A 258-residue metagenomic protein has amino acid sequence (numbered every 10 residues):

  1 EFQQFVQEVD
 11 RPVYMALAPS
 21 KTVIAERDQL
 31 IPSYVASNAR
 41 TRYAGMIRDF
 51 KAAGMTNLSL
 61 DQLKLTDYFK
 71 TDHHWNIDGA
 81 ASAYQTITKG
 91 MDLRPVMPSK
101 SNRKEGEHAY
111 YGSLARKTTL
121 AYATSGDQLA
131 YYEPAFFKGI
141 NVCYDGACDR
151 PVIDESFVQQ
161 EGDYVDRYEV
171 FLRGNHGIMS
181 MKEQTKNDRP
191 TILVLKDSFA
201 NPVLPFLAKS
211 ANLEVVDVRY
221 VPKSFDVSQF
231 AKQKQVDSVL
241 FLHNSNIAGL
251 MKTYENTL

Functional and structural regions predicted by a protein language model:
E1-L258: Extracellular glycan-modifying ectodomains
